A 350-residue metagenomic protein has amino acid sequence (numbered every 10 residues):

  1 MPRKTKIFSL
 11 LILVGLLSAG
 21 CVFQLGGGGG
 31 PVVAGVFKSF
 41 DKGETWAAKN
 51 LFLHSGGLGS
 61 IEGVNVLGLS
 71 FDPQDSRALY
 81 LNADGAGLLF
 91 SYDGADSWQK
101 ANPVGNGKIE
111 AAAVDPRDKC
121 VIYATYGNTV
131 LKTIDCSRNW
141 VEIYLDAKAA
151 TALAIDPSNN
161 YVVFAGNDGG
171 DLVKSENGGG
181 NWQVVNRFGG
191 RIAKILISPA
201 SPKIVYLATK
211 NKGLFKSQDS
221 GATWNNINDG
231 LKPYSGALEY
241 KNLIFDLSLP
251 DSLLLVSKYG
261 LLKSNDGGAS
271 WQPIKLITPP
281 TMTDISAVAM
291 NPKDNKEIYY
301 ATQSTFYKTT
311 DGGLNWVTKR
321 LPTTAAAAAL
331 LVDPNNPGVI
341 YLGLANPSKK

Functional and structural regions predicted by a protein language model:
P2-K350: Extracellular glycan-interacting surfaces
